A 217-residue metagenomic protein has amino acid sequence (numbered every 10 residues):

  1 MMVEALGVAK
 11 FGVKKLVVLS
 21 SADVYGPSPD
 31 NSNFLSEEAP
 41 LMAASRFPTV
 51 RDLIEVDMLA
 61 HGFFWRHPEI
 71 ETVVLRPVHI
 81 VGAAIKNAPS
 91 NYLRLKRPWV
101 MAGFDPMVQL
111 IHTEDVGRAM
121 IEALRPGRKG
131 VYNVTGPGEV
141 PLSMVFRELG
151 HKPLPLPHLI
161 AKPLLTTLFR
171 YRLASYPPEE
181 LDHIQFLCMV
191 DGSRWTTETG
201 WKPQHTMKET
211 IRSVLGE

Functional and structural regions predicted by a protein language model:
M1-V18: NAD(P)-cofactor binding segment of oxidoreductase domains
L16-A22, L75-P77: SDR active-site strand-loop-helix element
S21-T49, F64-R66, Y92-L93: Active-site "gating" loop of Rossmann-like NAD(P)-dependent oxidoreductase/epimerase domains
V24, I80-G82, V116: Conserved sequence/active-site signature of Rossmann-fold short-chain dehydrogenase/reductase
P40-S45, S90-D115: A conserved pocket-lining segment of Rossmann-fold NAD(P)-dependent short-chain dehydrogenase/reductase
A44-L75: Active-site Tyr-X1-5-Lys
I54, P68-I70, I80-Y92, E122-N133 (+1 more regions): Glycine/proline-rich active-site loop of Rossmann-fold NAD(P)-dependent oxidoreductases
M107, G117-P178, G192, K208 (+1 more regions): Mid/C-terminal beta-alpha module of Rossmann-like enzyme folds, strongest in SDR-family dehydrogenases/epimerases
